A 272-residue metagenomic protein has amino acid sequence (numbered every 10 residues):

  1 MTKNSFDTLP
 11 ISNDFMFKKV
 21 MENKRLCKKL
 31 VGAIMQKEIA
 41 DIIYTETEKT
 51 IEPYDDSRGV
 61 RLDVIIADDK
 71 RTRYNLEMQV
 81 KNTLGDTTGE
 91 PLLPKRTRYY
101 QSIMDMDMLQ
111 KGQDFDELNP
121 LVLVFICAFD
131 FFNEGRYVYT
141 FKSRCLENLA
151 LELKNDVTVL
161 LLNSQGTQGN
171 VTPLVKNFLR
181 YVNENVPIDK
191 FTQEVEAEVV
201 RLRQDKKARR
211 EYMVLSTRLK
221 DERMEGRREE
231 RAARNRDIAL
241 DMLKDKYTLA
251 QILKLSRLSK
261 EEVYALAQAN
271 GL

Functional and structural regions predicted by a protein language model:
M1-D7, I11, F15, I65-K70 (+3 more regions): Short, charged alpha-helical interaction segments and adjacent helix-coil junctions
M1-T158, Q168-N170: Accessory alpha/beta interaction modules
L162: Hydrophobic residues at beta-strand termini and immediately following loops that shape nucleotide-binding pockets
